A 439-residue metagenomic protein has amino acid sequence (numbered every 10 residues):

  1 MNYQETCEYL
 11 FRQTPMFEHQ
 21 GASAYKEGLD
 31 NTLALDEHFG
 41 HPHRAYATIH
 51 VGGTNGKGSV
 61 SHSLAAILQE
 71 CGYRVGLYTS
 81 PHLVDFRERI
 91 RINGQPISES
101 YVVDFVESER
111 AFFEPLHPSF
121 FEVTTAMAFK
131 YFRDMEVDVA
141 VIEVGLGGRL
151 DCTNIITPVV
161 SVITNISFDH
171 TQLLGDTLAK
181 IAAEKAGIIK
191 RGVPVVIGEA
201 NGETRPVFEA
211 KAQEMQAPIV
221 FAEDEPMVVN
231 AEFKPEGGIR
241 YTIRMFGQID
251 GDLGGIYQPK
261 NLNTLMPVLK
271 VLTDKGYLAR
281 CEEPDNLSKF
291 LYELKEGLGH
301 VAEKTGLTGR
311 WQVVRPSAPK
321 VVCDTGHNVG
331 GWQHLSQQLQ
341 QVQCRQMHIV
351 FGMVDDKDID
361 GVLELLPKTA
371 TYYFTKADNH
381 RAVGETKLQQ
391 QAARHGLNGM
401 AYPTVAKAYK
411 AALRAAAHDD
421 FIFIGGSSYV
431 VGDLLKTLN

Functional and structural regions predicted by a protein language model:
M1-G53, V60-H62, A66-C71: Short functional linear segments
A22-L29, L33-R44, E70-I156, Q172-L174 (+1 more regions): ATP-dependent carboxylate-amine ligase catalytic core
Y78, P194-E199, I349-F351, A370-D378: Short internal beta-strands
P81, T124-L173, R205-Q248: Extended acidic/charged loop-beta regions that coordinate divalent cations and stabilize anionic phosphate/carboxylate
D134-M135, V139-V144, C152-V162, I166-H170 (+2 more regions): Nucleotide phosphate-binding/pyrophosphate-handling subdomain across enzymes that bind or process nucleotide phosphates
A182-R191: Membrane-proximal helix-turn-helix segments that form the acceptor-binding/catalytic region of lipid-linked
N201-V220, K320-C323, D360-F421: C-terminal helical cap/extension that packs against the catalytic core of soluble nucleotide-cofactor enzymes
S428-N439: Glycine/aspartate-rich loop-and-adjacent alpha/beta segment that forms the canonical ThDP
